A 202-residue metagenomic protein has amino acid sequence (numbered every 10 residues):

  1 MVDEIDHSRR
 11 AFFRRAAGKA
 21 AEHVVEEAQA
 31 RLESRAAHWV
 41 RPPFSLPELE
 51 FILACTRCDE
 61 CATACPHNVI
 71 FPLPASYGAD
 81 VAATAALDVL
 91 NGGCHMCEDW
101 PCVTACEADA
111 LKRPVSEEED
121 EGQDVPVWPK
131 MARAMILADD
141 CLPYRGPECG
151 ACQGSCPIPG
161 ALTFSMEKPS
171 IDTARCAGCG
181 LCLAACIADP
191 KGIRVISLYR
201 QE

Functional and structural regions predicted by a protein language model:
M1-E202: Non-ligating segments of multi-cofactor redox enzymes
